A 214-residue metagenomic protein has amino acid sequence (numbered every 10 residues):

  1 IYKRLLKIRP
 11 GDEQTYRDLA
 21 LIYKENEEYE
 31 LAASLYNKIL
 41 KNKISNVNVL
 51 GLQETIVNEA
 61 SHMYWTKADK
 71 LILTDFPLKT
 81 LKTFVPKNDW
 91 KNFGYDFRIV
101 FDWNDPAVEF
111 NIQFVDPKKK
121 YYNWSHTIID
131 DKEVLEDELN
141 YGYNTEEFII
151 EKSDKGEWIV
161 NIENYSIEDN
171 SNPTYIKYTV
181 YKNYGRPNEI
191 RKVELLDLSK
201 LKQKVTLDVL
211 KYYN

Functional and structural regions predicted by a protein language model:
I1, T15, N48-V49: TPR alpha-solenoid repeat register
R4-L5, K38-I39: Canonical positions in the second alpha-helix
L21-K24, N58, H62: Residue-level recognition of tetratricopeptide repeat
D75-N214: Intrinsic-disorder/low-complexity signal
